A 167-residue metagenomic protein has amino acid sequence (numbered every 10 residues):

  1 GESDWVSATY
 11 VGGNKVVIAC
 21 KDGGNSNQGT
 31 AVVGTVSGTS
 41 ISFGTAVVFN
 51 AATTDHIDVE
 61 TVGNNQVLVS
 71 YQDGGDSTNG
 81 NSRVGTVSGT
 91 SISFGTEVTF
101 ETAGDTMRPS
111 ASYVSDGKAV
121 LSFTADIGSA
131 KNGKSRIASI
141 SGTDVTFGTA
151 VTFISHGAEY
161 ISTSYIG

Functional and structural regions predicted by a protein language model:
G1-G167: Extracellular, repeat-based ectodomains that mediate carbohydrate processing or recognition
